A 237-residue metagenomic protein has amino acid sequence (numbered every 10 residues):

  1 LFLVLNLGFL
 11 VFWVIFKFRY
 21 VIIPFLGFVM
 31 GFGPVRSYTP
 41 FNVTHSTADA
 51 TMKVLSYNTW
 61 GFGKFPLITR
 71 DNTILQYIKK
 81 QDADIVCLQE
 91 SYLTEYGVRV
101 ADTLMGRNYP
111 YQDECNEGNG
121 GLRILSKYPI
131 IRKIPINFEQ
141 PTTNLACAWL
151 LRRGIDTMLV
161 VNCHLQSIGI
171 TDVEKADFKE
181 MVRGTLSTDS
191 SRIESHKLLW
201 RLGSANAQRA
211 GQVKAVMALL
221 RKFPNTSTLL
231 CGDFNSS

Functional and structural regions predicted by a protein language model:
L1, I15-K17, G61, L93 (+2 more regions): Alpha-helix initiation/capping motif
F2-H45: Transmembrane alpha-helices and immediately adjacent membrane-cytoplasm interface residues in multi-pass integral
F18-I22, T51-V54, L88-L93, Y111-E117 (+5 more regions): Generic detector of short, locally flexible boundary/turn motifs and exposed helical patches
V29-D49, P66-L67, L75-K79, D84-M181: Structured beta-strand-rich core segments of catalytic domains in phosphoester-bond hydrolases
D49-M52, I74-I78, D189-E194: Short amphipathic alpha-helical segments, especially helix-boundary/capping motifs
K53-T59, I74-V98, L159-H164, R201-L202 (+1 more regions): Active-site beta-strand/loop signature of hydrolases that rely on acidic residues for catalysis
S56-D71, G169-A205: Acidic/histidine-rich helix-loop elements that form or flank divalent-metal/phosphate-binding sites at the catalytic
